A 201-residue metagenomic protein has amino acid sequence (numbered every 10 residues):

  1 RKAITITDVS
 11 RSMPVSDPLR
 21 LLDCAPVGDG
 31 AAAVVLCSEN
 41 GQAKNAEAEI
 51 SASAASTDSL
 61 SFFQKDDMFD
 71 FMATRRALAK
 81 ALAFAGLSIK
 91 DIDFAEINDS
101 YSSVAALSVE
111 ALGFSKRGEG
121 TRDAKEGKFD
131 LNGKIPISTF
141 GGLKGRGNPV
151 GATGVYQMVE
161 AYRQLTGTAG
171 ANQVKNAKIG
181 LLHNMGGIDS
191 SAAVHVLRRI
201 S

Functional and structural regions predicted by a protein language model:
R1, F62-D67, D99-R122, G133 (+2 more regions): Short glycine/threonine-rich loop-to-helix capping motif typified by GTGT followed within a few residues by an Asp-Pro
R1-P18: Glycine-rich, mobile lid/loop segments that gate access to catalytic sites or pores
A3-T5, A73-D93, V104, L165-T168: Conserved active-site "lid/cap" helical segment
P14-K80, K128-F140, N172-I179, M185-D189 (+1 more regions): Condensing-enzyme catalytic core mediating Claisen C-C bond formation in acyl metabolism
A31, D70, T74, Y101 (+2 more regions): Catalytic-loop motifs flanking and including active-site residues across diverse enzymes
A33, A73, A77-A85, L107-L112 (+2 more regions): Stable alpha-helical structural segments in soluble proteins, enriched in small hydrophobic residues
V34-N40, R146-A169: Active-site-proximal alpha-helical scaffold in enzymes
S53-S56, D93-S102: A short beta-alpha structural unit
